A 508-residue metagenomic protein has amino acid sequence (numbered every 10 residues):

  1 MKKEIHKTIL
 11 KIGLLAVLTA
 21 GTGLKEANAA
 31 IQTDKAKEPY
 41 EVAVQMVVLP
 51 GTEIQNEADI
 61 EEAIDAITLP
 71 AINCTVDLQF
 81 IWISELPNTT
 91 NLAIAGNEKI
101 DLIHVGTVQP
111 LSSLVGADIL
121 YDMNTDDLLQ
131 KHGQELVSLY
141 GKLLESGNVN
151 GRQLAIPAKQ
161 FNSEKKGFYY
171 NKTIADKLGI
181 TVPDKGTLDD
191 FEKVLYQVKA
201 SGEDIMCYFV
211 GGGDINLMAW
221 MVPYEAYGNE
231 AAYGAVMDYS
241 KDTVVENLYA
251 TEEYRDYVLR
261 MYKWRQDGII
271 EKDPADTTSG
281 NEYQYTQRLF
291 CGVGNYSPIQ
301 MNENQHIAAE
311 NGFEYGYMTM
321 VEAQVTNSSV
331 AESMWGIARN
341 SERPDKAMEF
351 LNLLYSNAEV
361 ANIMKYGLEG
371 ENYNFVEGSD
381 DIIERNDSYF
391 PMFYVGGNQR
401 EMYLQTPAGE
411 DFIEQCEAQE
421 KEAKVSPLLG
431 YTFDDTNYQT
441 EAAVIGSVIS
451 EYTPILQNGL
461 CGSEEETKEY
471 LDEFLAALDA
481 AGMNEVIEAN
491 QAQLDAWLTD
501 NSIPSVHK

Functional and structural regions predicted by a protein language model:
K2, G13, E26-Y121, T125-D184 (+3 more regions): Conserved N-terminal structural module of periplasmic/extracytoplasmic solute-binding proteins
L10-G23: Hydrophobic helical h-region of N-terminal Sec-dependent signal peptides in bacterial secretory/periplasmic proteins
L49, P110-S113, D214-D238, M261-Y389: Extracytoplasmic/periplasmic substrate-binding proteins
P87-K99, A175, E192-A200, T278-F290: Short helices/loops that flank or line small-molecule/ion binding pockets
I94-V105, I119-Y121, D204-I205, Y285-P298: Alpha-to-beta junction loops
V108-L139, L195-V198, F209-P223, G292-G294 (+1 more regions): Carboxylate/His-rich catalytic cores and anion/metal-binding grooves
N148-A219, G234-D276, R339-K346, L353 (+2 more regions): Helix-loop-helix "hinge/cap" segment bordering the ligand-binding cleft or interdomain interface
K346-N458: Conserved small-residue motifs centered on glycine
